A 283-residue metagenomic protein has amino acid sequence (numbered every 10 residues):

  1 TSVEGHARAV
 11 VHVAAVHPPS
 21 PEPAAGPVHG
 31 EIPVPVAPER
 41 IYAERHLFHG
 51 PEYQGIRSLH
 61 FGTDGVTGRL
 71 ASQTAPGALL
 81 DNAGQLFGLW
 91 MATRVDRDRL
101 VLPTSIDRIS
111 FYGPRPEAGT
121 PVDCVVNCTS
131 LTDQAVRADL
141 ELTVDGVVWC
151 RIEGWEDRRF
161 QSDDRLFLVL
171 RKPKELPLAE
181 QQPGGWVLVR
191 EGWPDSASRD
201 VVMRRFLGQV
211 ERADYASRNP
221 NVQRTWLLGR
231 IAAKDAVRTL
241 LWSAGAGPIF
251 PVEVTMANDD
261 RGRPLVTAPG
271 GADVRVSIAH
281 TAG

Functional and structural regions predicted by a protein language model:
T1-V187: Acyl-thioester-processing domains in fatty-acid/polyketide/NRPS systems
E175-G283: Core catalytic alpha/beta fold that binds nucleotide/phospho-ligands
